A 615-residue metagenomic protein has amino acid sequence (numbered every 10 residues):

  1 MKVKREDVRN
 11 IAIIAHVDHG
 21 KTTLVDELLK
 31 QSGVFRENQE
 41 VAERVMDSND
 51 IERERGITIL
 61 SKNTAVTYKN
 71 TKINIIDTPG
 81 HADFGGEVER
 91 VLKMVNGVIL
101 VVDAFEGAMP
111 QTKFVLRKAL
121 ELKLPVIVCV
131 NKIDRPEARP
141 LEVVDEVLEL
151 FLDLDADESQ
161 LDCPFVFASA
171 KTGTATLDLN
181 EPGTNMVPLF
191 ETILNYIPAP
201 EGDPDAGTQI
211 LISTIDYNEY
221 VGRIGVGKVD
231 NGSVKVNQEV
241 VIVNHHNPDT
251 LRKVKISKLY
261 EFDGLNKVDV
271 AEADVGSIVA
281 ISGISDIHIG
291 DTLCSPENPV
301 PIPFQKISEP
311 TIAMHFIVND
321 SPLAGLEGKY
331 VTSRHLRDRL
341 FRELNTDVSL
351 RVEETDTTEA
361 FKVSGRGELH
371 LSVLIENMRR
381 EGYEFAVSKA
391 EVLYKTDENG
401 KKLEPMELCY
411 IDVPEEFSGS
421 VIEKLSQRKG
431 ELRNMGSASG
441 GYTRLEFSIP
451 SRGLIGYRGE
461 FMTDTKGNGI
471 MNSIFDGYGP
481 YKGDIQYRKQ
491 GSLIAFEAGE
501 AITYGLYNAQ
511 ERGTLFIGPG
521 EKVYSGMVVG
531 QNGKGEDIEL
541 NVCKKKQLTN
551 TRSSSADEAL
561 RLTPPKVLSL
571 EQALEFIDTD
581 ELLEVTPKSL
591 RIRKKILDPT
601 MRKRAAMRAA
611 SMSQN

Functional and structural regions predicted by a protein language model:
M1-N615: Structural and coupling elements of P-loop NTPases
